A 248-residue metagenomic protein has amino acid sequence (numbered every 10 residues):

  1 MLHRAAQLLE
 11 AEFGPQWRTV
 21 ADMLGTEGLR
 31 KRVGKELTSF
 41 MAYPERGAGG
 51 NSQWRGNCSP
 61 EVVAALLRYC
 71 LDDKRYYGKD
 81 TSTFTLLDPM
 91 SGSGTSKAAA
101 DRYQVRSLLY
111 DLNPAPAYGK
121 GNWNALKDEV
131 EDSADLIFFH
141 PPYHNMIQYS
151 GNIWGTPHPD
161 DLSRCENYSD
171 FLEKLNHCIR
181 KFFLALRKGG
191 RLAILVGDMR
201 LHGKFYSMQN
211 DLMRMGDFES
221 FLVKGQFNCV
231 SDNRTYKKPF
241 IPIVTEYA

Functional and structural regions predicted by a protein language model:
M1-A248: Class I S-adenosyl-L-methionine-dependent methyltransferase catalytic core
